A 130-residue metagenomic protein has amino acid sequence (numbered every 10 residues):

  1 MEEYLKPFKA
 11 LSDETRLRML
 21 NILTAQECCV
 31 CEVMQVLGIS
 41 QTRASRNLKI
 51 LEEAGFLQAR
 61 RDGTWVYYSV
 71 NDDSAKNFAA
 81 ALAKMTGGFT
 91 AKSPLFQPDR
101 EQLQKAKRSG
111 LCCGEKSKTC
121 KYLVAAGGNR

Functional and structural regions predicted by a protein language model:
E2-S40, W65-S74: N-terminal helix-turn-helix DNA-binding core of bacterial DNA-binding proteins
E14-L17, C29, L57, S109-C113: A general structural signal for well-ordered secondary-structure junctions
L48-K49: Short, hydrophobic-biased segments on the C-terminal half of alpha helices that form "recognition helices"
E52-D62, S69: Beta-hairpin "wing" of winged helix-turn-helix
D73-R130: C-terminal regulatory/oligomerization modules of transcriptional regulators
